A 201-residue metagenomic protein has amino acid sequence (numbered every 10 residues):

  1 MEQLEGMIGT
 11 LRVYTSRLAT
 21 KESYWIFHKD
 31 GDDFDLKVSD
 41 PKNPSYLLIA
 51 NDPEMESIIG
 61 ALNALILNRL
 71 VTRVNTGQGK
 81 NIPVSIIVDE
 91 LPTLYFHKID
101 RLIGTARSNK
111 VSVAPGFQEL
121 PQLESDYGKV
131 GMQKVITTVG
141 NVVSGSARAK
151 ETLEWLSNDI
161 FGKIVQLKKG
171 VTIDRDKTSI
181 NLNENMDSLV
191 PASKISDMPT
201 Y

Functional and structural regions predicted by a protein language model:
M1-V111, M198-T200: P-loop NTPase motor domains
D35-K37, P44-S45, R101, E124-Y201: P-loop NTPase motor core of the ASCE superfamily
L48, A114-P115, S144: Structural recognition of the beta-strand scaffold that forms the well-ordered cores of secreted hydrolase catalytic
P53-M55, T93, E119-L123, R148-T152: Conserved nucleotide-binding/hydrolysis micro-motifs of P-loop NTPases
I59, N63, V74, A106 (+4 more regions): Small-side-chain structural scaffolding
G77-P83, P115-Q118, L167-R175: A generic structural motif
A106-D126: Sensor-1/coupling segment of RecA-like P-loop NTPase cores
